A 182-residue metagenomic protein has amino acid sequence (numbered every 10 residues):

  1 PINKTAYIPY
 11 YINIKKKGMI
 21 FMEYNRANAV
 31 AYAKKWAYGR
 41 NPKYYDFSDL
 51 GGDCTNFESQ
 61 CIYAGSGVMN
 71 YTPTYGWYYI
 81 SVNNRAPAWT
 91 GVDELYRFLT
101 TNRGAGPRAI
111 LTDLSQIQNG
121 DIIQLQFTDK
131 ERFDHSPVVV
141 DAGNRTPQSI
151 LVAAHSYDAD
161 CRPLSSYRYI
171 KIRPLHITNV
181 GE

Functional and structural regions predicted by a protein language model:
P1-F21: Short, Lys/Arg-enriched N-terminal segments with co-localized hydrophobic residues within the first ~10-30 amino acids
N3, N13, N25-N28, N41 (+7 more regions): Detector for Asparagine
Y7-I14, Y75-W77, N84, Y167: Extended interaction regions within the primary functional domain
G18-T90: N-terminal capping segments
Y38, I62-Y63, T128, A142 (+1 more regions): Residue-level marker of positions within ordered structural domains that often coincide with functionally constrained
Y79-L151: ...with weaker cross-activation on analogous glycine-rich loops/strands in unrelated enzymes
S136-V140, N144-E182: Glycine-rich, aromatic-bearing surface loops/beta-hairpins
